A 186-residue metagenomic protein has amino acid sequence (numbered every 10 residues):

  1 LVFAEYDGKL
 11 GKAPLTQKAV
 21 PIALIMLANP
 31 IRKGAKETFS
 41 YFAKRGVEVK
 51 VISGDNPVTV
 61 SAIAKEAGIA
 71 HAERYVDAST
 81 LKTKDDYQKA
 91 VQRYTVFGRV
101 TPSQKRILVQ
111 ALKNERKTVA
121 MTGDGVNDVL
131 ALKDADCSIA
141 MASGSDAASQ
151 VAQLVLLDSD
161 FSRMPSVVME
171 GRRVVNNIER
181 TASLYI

Functional and structural regions predicted by a protein language model:
L1-S61, D85: Signature of the cytosolic headpiece of P-type E1-E2 ATPases
F3, A19, F42, D55 (+7 more regions): Residue-level signature of catalytic and energy-coupling elements of molecular machines, predominantly ATP/GTP-dependent
G11, G68-A72: Proline-centered turn/helix-capping motifs that create local helix->coil transitions or kinks
A13-T16, V129, D146, V155: A general structural signal for stabilizing positions within well-ordered secondary structure
K36-T38, N56-A67, S103-A111, G125-A135: Acidic, divalent-metal-coordinating active-site segment for phosphoryl/phosphodiester hydrolysis, typified by short
G46, G68, R116: Short glycine-rich hinge loops at helix-strand junctions in the catalytic core of two-component histidine kinases
H71-M121, G125, A135, A140-I186: Membrane-embedded transport module
